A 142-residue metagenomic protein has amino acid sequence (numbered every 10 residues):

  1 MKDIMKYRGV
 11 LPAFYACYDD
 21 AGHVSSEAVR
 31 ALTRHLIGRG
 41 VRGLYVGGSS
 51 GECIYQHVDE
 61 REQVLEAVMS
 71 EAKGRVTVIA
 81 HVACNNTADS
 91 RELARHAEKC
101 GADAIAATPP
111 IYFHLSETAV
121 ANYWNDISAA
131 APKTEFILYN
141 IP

Functional and structural regions predicted by a protein language model:
K2-P12, C17-P142: Active-site beta->alpha loop and helix N-cap motifs at the rims of alpha/beta catalytic domains
